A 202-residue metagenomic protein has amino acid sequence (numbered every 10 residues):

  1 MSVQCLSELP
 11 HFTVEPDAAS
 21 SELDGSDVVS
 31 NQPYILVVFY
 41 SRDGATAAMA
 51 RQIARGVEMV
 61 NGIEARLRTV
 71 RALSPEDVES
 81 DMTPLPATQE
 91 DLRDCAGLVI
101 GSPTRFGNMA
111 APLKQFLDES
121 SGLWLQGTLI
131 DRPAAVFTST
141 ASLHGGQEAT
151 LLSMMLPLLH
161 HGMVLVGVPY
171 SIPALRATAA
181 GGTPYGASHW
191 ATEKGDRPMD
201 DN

Functional and structural regions predicted by a protein language model:
S2-T128, K194-D201: N-terminal beta1-alpha1-beta2 submodule of the flavodoxin-like/Rossmannoid cofactor-binding fold
F39-Y40, F106, F116, F137 (+3 more regions): Aromatic side chains
G56, G97, G145-G146, V166 (+1 more regions): Glycine-centered flexibility motif
P75-D77, V136, H144, T192: A broad, structure-centric signal for solvent-exposed, well-ordered loop/edge residues that line or flank functional
V99, A141-S142, A191: Short acidic/polar capping segments at secondary-structure boundaries
D118-L125, S142, H160, P184-Y185: Alpha-helix boundary/capping detector
P133-A180: Short, glycine-/small-residue-rich phosphate/pyrophosphate-handling segment
A179-A191: Mobile gating loops/cap/lid regions near enzyme active sites that modulate substrate access
